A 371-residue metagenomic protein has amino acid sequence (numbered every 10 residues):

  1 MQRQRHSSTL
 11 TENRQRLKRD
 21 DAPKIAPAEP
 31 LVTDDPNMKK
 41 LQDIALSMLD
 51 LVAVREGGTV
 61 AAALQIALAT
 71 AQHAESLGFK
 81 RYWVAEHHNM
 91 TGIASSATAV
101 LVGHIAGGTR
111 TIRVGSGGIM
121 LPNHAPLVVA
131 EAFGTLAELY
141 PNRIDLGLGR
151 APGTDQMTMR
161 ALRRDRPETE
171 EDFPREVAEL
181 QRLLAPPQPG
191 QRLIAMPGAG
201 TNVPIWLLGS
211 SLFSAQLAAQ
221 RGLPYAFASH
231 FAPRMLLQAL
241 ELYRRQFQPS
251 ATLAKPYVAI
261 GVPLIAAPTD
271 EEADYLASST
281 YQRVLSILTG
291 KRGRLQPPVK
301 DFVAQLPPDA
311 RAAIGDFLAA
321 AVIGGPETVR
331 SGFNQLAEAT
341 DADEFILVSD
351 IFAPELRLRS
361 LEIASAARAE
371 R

Functional and structural regions predicted by a protein language model:
S7-L10, D21, I25, P36: Short terminal hydrophobic/aromatic SLiMs and anchors at protein ends
I25, P30-T109: N-terminal beta1-alpha1-beta2 module of alpha/beta enzyme domains
D35-K40, R160, R166-I194, M235-A342: An alpha-helical appendage that flanks or caps ligand/catalytic pockets
K40-L41, V102-R110, A137-P141, A219 (+2 more regions): Acidic (Asp/Glu)-rich catalytic clusters
L41-V60, P122-A185, Y225, P233: Flexible, glycine-rich active-site loops centered on histidine and acidic residues that chelate a metal or position
L46, E86, I105, L136 (+4 more regions): Conserved, mostly hydrophobic/aromatic
L46-D50, Y82-V84, V114-S116, I144-L148 (+4 more regions): Hydrophobic faces of well-ordered beta-strands that scaffold small-molecule active sites in alpha/beta enzyme cores
D50-L64, I119-P126, N202-G209, L318-G324: Active-site mouth loops of central-metabolism enzymes
